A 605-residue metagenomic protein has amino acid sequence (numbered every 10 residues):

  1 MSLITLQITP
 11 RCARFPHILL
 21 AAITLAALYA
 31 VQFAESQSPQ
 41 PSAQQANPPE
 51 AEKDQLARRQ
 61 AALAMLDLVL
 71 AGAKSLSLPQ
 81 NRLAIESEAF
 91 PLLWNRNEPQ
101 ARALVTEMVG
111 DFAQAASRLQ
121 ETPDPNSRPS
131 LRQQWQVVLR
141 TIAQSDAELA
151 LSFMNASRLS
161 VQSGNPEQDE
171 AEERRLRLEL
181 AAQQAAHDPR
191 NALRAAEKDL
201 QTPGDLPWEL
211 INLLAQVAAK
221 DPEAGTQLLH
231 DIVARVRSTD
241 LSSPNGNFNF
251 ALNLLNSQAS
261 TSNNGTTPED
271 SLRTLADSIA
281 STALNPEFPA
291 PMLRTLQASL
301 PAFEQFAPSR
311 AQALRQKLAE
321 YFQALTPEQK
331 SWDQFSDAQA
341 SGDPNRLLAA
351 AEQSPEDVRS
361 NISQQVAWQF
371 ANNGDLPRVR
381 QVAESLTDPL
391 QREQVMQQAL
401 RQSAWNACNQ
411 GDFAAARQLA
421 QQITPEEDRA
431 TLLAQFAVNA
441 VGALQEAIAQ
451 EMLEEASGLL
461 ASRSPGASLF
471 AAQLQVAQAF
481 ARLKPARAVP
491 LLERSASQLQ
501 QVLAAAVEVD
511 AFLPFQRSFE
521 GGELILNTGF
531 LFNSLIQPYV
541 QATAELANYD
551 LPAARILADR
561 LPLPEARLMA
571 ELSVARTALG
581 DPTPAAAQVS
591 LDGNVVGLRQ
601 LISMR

Functional and structural regions predicted by a protein language model:
M1-R14: N-terminal secretory signal peptides that target proteins for export/translocation
R11-L28: Sec-dependent N-terminal signal peptides
T24, L28, Q32-R605: Non-catalytic tandem-repeat scaffold regions and their flanking low-complexity/translocation tails
